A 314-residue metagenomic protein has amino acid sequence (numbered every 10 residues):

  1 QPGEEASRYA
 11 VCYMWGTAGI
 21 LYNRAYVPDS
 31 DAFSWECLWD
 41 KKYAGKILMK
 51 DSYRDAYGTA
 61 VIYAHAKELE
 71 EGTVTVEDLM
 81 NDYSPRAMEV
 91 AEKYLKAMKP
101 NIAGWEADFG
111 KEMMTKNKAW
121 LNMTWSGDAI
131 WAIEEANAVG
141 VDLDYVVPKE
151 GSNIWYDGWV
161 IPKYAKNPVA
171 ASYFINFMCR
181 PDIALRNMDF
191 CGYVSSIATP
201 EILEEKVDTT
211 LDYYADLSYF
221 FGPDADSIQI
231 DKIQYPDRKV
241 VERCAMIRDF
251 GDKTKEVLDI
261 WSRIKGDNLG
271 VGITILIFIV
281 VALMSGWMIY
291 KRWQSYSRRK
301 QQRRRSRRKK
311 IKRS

Functional and structural regions predicted by a protein language model:
Q1-K118, A132: Extracytoplasmic ligand-binding site segments that recognize negatively charged/polar headgroups
G19-Y26, I62-H65, W155-A170, M178 (+1 more regions): A bilobed periplasmic-binding-protein/Venus flytrap-type ligand-binding module shared by bacterial periplasmic
R24-Y26, S52, G127, D224-S227: Solvent-exposed coil/turn segments that connect beta secondary-structure elements in extracytoplasmic/periplasmic
W35, Y57, E92, K111 (+6 more regions): Extracytoplasmic/secreted envelope proteins and their assembly/folding machinery, especially bacterial periplasmic
K41-K42, Y63, M98, M113 (+7 more regions): Structured segments of extracytoplasmic/periplasmic soluble domains in secreted or envelope-associated proteins
P100-Y164, E204-E205: Extracytoplasmic/periplasmic substrate-binding proteins
P162-V240: Mature extracytoplasmic/periplasmic domains
S227-R313: Conserved C-terminal helix/tail region of periplasmic/extracytoplasmic solute-binding proteins
